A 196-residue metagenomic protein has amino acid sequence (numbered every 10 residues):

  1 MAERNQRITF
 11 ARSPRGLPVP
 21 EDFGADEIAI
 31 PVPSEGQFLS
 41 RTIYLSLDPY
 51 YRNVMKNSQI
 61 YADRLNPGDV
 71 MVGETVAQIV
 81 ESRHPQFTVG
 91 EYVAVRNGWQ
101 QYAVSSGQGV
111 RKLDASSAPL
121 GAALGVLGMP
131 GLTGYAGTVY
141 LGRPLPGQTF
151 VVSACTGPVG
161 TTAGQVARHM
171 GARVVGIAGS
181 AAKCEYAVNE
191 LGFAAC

Functional and structural regions predicted by a protein language model:
E3-I8: Short structural boundary motif marking the start of a folded domain
T9, I79, G90-V93, V175-A178 (+1 more regions): Short, hydrophobic beta-strand segments that form beta-sheet elements in well-ordered domains
F10-G16, L45: Short polar catalytic/cofactor-binding loops
L17-A29: Short glycine/threonine/proline-enriched tight-turn/helix- or strand-capping micro-motif at secondary-structure
I30-L47, M55-W99: Glycine-rich beta-strand-centered segment in the early N-terminal region that forms part of a ligand/cofactor-binding
M71-Q78, Q86-A154: NAD(P)H dinucleotide-binding glycine-rich loop of Rossmann-like/cofactor-binding domains, especially the beta1-alpha1
V126-C196: Mid-domain Rossmann-like dinucleotide-binding core that forms the NAD(H)/NADP(H) cofactor-binding site
